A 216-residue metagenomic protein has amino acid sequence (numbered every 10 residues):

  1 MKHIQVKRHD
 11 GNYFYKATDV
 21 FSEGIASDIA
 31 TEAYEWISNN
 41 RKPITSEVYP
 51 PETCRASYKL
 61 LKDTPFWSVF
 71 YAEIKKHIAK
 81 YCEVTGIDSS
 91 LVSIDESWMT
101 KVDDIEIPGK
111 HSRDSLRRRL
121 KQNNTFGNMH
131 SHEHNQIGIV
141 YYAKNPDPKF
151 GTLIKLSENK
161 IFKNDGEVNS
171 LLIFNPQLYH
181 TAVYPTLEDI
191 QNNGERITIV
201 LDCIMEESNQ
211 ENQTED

Functional and structural regions predicted by a protein language model:
M1-S90, D95-W98, E106-P108, F126: Non-heme Fe(II)/2-oxoglutarate
I87-Y184, D189-D216: Catalytic core of non-heme Fe(II) oxygenases with the double-stranded beta-helix
